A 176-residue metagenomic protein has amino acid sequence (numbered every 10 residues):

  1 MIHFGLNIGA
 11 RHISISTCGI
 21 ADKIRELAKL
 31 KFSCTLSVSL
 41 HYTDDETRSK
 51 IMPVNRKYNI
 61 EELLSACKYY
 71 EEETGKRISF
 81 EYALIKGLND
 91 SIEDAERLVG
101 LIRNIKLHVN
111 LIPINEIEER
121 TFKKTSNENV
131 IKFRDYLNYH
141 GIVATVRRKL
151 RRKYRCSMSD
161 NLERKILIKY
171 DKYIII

Functional and structural regions predicted by a protein language model:
M1-H140, A144-T145: Conserved AdoMet/S-adenosylmethionine-binding subsite of the radical SAM
R148: Short beta-strand
R151-I176: Radical SAM enzyme core and accessory elements
